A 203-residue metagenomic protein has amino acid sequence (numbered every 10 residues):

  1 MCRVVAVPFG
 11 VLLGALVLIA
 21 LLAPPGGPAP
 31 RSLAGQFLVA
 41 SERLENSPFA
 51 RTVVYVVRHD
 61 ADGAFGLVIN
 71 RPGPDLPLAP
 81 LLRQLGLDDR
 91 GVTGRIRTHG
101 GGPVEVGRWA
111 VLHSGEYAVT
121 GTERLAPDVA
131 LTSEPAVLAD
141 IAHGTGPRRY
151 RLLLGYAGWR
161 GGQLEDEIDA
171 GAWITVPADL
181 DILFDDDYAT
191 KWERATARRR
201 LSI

Functional and structural regions predicted by a protein language model:
V4-I203: A short aromatic-anchored loop/beta-hairpin motif
